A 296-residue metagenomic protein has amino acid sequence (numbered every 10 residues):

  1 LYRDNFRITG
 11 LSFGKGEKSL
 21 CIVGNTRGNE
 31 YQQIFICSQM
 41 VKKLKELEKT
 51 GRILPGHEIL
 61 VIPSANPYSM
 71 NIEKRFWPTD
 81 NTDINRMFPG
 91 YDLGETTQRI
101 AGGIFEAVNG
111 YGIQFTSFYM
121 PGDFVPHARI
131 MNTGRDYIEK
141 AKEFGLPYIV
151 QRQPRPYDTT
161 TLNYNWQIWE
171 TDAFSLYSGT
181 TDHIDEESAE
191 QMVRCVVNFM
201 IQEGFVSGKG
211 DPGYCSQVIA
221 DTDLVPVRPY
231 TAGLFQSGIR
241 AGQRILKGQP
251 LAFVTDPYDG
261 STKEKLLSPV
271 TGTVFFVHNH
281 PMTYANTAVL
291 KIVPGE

Functional and structural regions predicted by a protein language model:
L1-E296: Structured catalytic-domain cores with a bias toward divalent-metal coordination
